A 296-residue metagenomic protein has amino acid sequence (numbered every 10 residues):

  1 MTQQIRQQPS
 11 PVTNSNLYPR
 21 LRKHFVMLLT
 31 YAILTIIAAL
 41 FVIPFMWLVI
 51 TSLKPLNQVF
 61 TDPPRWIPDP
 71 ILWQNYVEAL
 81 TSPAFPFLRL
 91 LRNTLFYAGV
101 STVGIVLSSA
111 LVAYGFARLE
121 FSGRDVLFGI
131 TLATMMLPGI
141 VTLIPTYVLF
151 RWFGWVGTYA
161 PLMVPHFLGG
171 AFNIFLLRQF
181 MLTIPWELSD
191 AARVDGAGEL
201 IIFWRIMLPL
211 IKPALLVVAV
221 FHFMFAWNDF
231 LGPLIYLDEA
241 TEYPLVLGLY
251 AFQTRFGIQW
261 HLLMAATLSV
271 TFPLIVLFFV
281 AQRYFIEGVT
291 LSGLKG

Functional and structural regions predicted by a protein language model:
M1-L21: Short, Lys/Arg-rich, polar N-terminal cytosolic tail immediately upstream of the first transmembrane signal-anchor
Q8, Y18, M27-G296: A structural signal for multi-pass alpha-helical bundles of membrane permease subunits that mediate small-molecule
